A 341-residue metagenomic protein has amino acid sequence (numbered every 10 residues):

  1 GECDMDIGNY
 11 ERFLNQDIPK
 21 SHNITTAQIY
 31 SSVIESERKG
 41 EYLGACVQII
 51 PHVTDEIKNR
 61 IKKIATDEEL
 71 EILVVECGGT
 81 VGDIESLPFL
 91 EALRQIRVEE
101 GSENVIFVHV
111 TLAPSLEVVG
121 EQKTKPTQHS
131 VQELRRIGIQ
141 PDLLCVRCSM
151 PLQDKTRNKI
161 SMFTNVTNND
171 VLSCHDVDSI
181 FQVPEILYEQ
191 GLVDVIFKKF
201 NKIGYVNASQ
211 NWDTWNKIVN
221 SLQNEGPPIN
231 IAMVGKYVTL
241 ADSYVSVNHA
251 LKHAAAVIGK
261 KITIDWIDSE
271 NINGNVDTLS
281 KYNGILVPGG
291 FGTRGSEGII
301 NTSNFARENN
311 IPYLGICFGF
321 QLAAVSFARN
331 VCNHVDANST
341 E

Functional and structural regions predicted by a protein language model:
G1-T263, E270-G284, F291-G292, G298-F305 (+1 more regions): Flexible phosphate-sensing "switch/lid" loops adjacent to ATP/NTP-binding sites across phosphate-transfer
D268-E270, N338: Acidic/polar residues at beta-strand termini and the immediately following turn/coil
G284-E341: Cysteine-nucleophile active-site neighborhood
